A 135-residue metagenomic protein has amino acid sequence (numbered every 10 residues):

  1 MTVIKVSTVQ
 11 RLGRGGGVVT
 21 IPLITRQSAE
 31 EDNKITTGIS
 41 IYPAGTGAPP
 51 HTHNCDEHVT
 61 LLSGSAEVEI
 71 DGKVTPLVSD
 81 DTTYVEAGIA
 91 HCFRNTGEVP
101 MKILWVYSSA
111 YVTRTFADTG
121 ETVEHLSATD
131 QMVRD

Functional and structural regions predicted by a protein language model:
M1-K34, T115-D135: A short, N-terminal "cap"/entry segment at the start of jelly-roll beta-barrel domains of the cupin/DSBH fold
P22-R26, G38-H53: Conserved short histidine dyad/triad with adjacent acidic residue
A29-N33, Y42-T46, S65-E67, S109-V112: Short, charged/polar surface micro-motifs in flexible loops or helix N-caps
S40, Y84, V99-T115: A short hydrophobic beta-strand segment most commonly corresponding to one strand of the jelly-roll/cupin
A48-P50, V68-E69, V85, H91-E98 (+1 more regions): Short beta-strand His + acidic residue motifs that chelate non-heme Fe in jelly-roll/DSBH and cupin folds
D56-E57, L61-A66, D71: Glycine- and acidic-residue-biased ligand/ion/polar-headgroup-sensing regions
K73-A87: Short acidic-glycine-tyrosine-enriched beta hairpin
